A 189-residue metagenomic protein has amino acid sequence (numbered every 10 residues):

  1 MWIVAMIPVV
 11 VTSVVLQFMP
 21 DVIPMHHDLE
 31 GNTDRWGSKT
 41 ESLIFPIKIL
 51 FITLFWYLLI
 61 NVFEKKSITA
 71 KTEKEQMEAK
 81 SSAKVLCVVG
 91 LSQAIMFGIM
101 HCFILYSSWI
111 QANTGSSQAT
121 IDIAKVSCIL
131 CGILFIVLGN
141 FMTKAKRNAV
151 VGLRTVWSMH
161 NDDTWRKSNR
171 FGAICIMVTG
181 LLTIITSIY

Functional and structural regions predicted by a protein language model:
M1-W2, F55-I60, L86-F97, K167-V178: Select subsegments of transmembrane alpha-helices in polytopic membrane proteins, especially boundary-proximal
V4, R35-F55, T120-L138: Alpha-helical transmembrane segments
V14-D28, C102-N113, A145: Membrane-helix interface motif
V14-I44, V151-H160: Active-site and channel-lining beta-strand-loop segments that bind or position nucleotide-derived/phosphorylated
V15-M19, T53-K71, V137-G152: Membrane-water interface of transmembrane alpha-helices
L59-A112: Ordered, amphipathic secondary-structure segments that act as subunit-interaction surfaces in large macromolecular
E73-V85, T155-G172: Short membrane-interface loop/juxtamembrane segments of multi-pass integral membrane proteins
